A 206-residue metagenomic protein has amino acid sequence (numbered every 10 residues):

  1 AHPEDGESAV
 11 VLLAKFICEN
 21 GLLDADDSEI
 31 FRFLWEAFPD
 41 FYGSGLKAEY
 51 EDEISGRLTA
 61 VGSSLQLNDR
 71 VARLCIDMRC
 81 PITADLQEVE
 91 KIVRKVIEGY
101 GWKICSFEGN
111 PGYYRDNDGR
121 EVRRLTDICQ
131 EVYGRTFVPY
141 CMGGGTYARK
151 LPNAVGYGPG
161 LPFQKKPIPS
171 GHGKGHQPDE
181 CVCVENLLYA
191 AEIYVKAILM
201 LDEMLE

Functional and structural regions predicted by a protein language model:
A1-A84: Midchain, well-structured core segments that form catalytic/ion-binding scaffolds
H2-G6, D26, E108-D116, E180-C183: Short histidine-centered catalytic/ligand-binding loop motif
E4-K15, R57, A84, E88 (+5 more regions): Conserved active-site and cofactor/substrate-binding residues in soluble primary-metabolism enzymes
D5-A9, V93, G171-G173: Short intrinsically disordered coil segments
L12-L23, I92-Y100, R120, R124-V132 (+2 more regions): Generic non-transmembrane alpha-helical segments
L67, A72-G144: Substrate-recognition/cap regions that form aromatic- and gly/pro-loop-enriched pockets for small-molecule ligands
N68, D127-I128, R135-M204: Zn-dependent metallopeptidase/amidohydrolase metal-coordination segment
